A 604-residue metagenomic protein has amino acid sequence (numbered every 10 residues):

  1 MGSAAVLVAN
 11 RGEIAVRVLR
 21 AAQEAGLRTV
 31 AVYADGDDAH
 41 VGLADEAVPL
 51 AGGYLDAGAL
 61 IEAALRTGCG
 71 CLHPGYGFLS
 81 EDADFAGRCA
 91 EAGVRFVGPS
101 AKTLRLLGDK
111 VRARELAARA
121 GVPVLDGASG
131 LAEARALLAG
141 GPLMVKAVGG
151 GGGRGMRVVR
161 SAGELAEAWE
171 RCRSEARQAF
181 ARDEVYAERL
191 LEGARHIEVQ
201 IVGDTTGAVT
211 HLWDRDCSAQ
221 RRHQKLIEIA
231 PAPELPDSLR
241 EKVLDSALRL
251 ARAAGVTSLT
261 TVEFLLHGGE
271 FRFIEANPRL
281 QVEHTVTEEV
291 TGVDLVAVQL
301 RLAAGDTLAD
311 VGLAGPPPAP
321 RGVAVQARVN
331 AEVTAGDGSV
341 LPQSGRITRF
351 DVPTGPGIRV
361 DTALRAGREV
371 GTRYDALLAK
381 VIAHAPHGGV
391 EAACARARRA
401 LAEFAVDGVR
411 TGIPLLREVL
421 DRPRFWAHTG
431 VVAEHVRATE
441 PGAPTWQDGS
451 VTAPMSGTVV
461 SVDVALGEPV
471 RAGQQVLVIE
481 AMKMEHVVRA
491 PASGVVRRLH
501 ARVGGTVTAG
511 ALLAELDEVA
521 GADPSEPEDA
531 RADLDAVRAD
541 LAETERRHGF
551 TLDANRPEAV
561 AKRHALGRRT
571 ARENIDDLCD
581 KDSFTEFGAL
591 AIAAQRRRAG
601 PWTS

Functional and structural regions predicted by a protein language model:
M1-V262, L266-Q281, R569-A571, E586 (+2 more regions): N-terminal beta-alpha lobe that positions the nucleotide/phosphoryl donor in ATP/NTP-coupled carboxylate activation
M156-V158, R189, L235, L377-H387 (+2 more regions): Short, well-ordered beta-strand elements within core beta-sheets of diverse protein domains
A247, T285-S450, S456, Q475 (+3 more regions): Catalytic cores of soluble metabolic enzymes centered on carboxylation/carboxyl-transfer
G345, V451-V459, A490-R498: Generic structural motif
P454, S461-P469, R498-R502: Short histidine-centered loop motifs in beta-beta connectors
E468-V488, T508-P524: Short hydrophobic beta/alpha edge segments that flank linear recognition/processing sites
R489-R497, A520-A536: Short, compositionally biased
E528-S604: Terminal-region recognition feature
